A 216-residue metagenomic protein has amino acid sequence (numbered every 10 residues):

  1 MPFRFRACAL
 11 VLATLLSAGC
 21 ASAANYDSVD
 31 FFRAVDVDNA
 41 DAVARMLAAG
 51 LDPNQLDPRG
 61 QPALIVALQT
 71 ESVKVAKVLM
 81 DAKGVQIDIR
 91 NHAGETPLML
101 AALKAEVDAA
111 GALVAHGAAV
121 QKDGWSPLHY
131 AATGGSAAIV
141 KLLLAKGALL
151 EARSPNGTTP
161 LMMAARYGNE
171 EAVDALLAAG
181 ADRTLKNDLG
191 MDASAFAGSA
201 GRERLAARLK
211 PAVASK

Functional and structural regions predicted by a protein language model:
P2-R4, C20-A49, P58-Q61, K77 (+2 more regions): Intrinsically disordered, low-complexity regulatory segments in ankyrin-centric signaling systems
A9-A18: Bacterial N-terminal signal peptides
R33-D38, V66-S72, L100-E106, Y130-S136 (+2 more regions): Ankyrin repeat A-helix N-terminal signature
N39-L47, S72-D81, E106-V114, S136-L144 (+2 more regions): Ankyrin repeat structural motif
P53, I87, G117-V120, L150 (+1 more regions): Ankyrin-repeat inter-repeat connecting loop/turn
D57, N91, Q121-G124, S154 (+1 more regions): Ankyrin repeat boundary/linker residues
L177, R183-S215: Leucine-rich solenoid repeat scaffolds
